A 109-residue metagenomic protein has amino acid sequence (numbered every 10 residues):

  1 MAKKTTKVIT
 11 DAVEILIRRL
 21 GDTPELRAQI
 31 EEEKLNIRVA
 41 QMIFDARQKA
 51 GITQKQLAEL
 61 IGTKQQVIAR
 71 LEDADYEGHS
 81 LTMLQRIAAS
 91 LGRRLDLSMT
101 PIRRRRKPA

Functional and structural regions predicted by a protein language model:
M1-R38, R104-A109: N-terminal flexible/basic segments that precede or flank functional cores
K3-K4, Q41-L60: Short basic helix-loop element that most often maps to the first helix and adjoining turn of HTH DNA-binding modules
I43, Q54, Q65, L81-L84: Helix-turn-helix DNA-binding elements, focusing on the entry/boundary residues of the two helices that contact DNA
I52, T63, R93: Short glycine/serine/threonine/alanine-rich loop segments
I61-E77: Recognition helix of helix-turn-helix/homeodomain-like DNA-binding domains that insert into the DNA major groove
L81-L97: DNA major-groove recognition helix of helix-turn-helix/homeodomain DNA-binding modules
M99-P101: Flexible glycine-/small-residue-rich
